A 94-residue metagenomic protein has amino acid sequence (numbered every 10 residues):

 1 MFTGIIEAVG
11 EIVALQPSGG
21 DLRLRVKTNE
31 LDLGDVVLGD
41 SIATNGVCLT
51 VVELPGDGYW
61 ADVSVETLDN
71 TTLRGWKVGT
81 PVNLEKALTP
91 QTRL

Functional and structural regions predicted by a protein language model:
M1-L94: Conserved loop->alpha-helix
